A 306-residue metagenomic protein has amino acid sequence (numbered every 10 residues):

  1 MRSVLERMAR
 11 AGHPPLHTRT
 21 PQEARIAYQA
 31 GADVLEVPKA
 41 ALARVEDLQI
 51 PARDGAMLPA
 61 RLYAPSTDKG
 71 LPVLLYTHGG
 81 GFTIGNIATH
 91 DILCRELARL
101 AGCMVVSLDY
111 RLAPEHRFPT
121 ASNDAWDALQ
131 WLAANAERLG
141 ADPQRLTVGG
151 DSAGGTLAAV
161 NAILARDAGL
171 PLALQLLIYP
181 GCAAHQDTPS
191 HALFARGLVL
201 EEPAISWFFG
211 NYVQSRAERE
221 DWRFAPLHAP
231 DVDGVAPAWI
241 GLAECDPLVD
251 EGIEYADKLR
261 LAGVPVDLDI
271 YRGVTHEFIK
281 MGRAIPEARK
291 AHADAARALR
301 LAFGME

Functional and structural regions predicted by a protein language model:
M1-L62, G304-E306: A glycine/proline-hinged amphipathic helix-loop "lid/cap" segment that gates access to hydrophobic ligand pockets
A60-G70, L227-V232: Short beta-strand-to-loop junctions in surface cap/lid or active-site-entrance loops
Y63, T77-G79, L242-A243: The conserved beta1-alpha1 loop
G70-G80: Short beta-strand element of the alpha/beta-hydrolase
A88-S107: Short amphipathic alpha-helix adjacent to the substrate-entry channel of hydrolases
A133-V148: Gly/Ser-rich "nucleophile elbow"/oxyanion-hole loop immediately N-terminal to the catalytic nucleophile in hydrolases
P143-Q144, A159-E306: Alpha/beta hydrolase fold serine-hydrolase catalytic domain that processes acyl esters and thioesters
G150-V160: Glycine-rich nucleophile elbow surrounding the catalytic serine of serine-hydrolase chemistry
